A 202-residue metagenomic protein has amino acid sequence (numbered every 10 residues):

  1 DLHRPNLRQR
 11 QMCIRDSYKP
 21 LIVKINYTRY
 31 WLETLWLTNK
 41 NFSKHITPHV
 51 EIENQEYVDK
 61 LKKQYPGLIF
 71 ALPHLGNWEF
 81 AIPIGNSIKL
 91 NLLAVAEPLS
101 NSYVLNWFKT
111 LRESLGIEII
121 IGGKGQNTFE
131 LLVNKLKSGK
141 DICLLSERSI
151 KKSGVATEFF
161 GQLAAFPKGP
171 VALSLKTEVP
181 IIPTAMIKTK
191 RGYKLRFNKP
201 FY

Functional and structural regions predicted by a protein language model:
D1-R10, I14: Single conserved hydrophobic/aromatic residue that forms the stacking wall/gate of nucleotide- or nucleobase-binding
Q11, K19-S43: A transmembrane-helix-recognition feature enriched in membrane-embedded lipid enzymes and envelope glyco-/phospholipid
N39-L68, G76: A short, well-structured juxtamembrane/interface segment
Q64-K124, S149-Q162: Catalytic core of membrane glycerolipid acyltransferases/transacylases, capturing the structured, soluble-facing
G67, G139-D141: Loop/turn-to-beta-strand initiation segments
N91, E118, D141, E178-P180: Residue-level detector of anion-binding/catalytic polar loops
N106-K109, R148-Y202: A cross-family acyltransferase "interaction/gating" segment
L132-K137: Small-residue-rich helix-loop
